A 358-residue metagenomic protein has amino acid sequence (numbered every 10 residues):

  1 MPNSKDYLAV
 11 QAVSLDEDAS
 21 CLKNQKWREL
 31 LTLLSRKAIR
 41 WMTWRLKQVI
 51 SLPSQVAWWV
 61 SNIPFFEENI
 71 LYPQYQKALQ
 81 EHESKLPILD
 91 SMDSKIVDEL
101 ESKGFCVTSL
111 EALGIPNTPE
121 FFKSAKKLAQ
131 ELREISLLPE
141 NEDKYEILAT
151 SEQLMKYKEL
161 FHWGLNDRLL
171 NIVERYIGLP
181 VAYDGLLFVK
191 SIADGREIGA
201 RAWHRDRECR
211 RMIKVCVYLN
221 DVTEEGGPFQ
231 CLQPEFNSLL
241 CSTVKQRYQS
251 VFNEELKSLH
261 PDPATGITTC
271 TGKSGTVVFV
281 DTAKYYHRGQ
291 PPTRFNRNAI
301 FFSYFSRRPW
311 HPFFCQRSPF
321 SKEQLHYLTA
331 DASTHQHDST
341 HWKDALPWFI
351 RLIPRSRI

Functional and structural regions predicted by a protein language model:
M1-P87: Intrinsically disordered, low-complexity, charge-biased terminal/linker regions in eukaryotic proteins
P2-R40, S238-I358: Conserved double-stranded beta-helix
V49-R201, V244: Non-heme Fe(II)-dependent double-stranded beta-helix
L169-I172, V215, T282-Y285: Alpha-helical packing segments of well-folded alpha/beta enzyme cores
L179-A182, R205-E208, L219-P228, P234-F236: Active-site region of the double-stranded beta-helix
A200-R207, K284-G289: Histidine-centered catalytic micro-motifs
E208-E224, T271-G272, F279, S303-S306: Short, conserved beta-strand element in jelly-roll/cupin
I213, G227, N298: Change "...and in nucleic-acid phosphodiester-cleaving endonucleases..." to "...and in nucleic-acid processing enzymes
